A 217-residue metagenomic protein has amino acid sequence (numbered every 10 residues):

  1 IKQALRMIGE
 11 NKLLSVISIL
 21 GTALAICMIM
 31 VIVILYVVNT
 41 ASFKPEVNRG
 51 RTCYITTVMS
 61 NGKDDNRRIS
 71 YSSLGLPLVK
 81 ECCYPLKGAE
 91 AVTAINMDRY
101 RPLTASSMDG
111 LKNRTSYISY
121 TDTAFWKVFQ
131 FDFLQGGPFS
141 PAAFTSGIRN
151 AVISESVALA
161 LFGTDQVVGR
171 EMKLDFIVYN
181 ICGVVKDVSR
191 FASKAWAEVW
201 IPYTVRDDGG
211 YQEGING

Functional and structural regions predicted by a protein language model:
I1-G9, L78, C82: A short amphipathic helical element positioned immediately N-terminal to and/or at the very start of a transmembrane
M7, N11-A41: Short, strongly hydrophobic transmembrane alpha-helices
S15, I34, V38, S73-E81 (+3 more regions): Short, conserved clusters of charged catalytic residues that mark active-site and nucleotide-handling motifs
I32-T104, K112, I215-G217: Membrane-proximal extracellular/periplasmic loop immediately following the first transmembrane helix
D65-L76, L111-S116, T145-R149, V188-W200 (+1 more regions): Solvent-exposed, non-transmembrane alpha-helical starts
L103-G110, D175-I177: Short strand-coil-strand connectors
D122-F139, R149-G217: Mid-to-C-terminal secondary-structure elements that act as membrane-proximal/extracytoplasmic interface segments
